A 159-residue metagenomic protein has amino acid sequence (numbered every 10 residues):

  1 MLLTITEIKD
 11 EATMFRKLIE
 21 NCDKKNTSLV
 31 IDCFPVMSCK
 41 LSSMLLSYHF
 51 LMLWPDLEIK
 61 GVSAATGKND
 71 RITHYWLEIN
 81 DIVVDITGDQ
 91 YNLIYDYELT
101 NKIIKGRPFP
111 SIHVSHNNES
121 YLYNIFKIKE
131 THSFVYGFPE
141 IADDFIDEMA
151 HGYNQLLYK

Functional and structural regions predicted by a protein language model:
M1-K159: A structural boundary/capping signal
